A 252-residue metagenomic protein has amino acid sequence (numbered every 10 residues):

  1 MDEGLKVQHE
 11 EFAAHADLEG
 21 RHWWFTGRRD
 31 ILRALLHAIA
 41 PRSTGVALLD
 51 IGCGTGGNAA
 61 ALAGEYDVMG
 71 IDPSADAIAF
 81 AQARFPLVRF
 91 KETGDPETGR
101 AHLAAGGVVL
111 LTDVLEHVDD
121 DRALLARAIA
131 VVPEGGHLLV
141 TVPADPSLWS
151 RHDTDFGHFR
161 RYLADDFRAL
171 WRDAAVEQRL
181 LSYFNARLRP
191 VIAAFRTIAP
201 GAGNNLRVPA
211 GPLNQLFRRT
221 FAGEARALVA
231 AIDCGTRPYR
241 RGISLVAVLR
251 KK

Functional and structural regions predicted by a protein language model:
M1-T112, R122-L125, G211-L216, P238-L245: Conserved N-terminal segment of class I S-adenosyl-L-methionine
A16, L138-R172: Short, glycine-/aromatic-enriched active-site segment of Class I SAM-dependent methyltransferases
G57, L188-K252: A C-terminal cap/extension of S-adenosyl-L-methionine-dependent methyltransferases that defines the acceptor-substrate
A63, D119, P133, R172: Short conserved AdoMet
T112-L115, T141: Residues lining the SAM
R122-H137: A short glycine-rich, Lys/Arg-flanked "PGG" loop and its adjoining helix->strand segment in the class I
V176-A186: Conserved S-adenosyl-L-methionine
